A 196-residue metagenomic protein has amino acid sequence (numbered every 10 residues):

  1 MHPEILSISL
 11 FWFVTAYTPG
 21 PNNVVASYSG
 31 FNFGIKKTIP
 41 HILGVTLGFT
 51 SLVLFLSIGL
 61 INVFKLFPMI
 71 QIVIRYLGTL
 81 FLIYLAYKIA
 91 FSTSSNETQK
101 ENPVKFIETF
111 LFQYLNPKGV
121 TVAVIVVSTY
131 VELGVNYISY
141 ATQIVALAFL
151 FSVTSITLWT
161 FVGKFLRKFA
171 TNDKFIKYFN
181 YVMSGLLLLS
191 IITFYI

Functional and structural regions predicted by a protein language model:
H2-I72, I125-I144: Juxtamembrane transmembrane-helix termini in multi-pass membrane transport proteins
F13, Y17, T50-S51, Y87 (+3 more regions): Hydrophobic/aromatic residues within the transmembrane alpha-helices of Major Facilitator Superfamily
N22, G44, G48-L60, L82-L85 (+3 more regions): Alpha-helical transmembrane segments and their lipid-water interface positions in multi-pass membrane proteins
V53-S57, L115-V127, G185-I196: Hydrophobic alpha-helical transmembrane segments in multi-pass integral membrane proteins
K65-S94, S152-S155, W159-V162, R167-I196: Selective transmembrane alpha-helices of multi-pass membrane proteins
F91-K105: Flexible cytoplasmic inter-helical loops of multi-pass small-molecule transporters
F106-Y114: A short amphipathic helical element positioned immediately N-terminal to and/or at the very start of a transmembrane
